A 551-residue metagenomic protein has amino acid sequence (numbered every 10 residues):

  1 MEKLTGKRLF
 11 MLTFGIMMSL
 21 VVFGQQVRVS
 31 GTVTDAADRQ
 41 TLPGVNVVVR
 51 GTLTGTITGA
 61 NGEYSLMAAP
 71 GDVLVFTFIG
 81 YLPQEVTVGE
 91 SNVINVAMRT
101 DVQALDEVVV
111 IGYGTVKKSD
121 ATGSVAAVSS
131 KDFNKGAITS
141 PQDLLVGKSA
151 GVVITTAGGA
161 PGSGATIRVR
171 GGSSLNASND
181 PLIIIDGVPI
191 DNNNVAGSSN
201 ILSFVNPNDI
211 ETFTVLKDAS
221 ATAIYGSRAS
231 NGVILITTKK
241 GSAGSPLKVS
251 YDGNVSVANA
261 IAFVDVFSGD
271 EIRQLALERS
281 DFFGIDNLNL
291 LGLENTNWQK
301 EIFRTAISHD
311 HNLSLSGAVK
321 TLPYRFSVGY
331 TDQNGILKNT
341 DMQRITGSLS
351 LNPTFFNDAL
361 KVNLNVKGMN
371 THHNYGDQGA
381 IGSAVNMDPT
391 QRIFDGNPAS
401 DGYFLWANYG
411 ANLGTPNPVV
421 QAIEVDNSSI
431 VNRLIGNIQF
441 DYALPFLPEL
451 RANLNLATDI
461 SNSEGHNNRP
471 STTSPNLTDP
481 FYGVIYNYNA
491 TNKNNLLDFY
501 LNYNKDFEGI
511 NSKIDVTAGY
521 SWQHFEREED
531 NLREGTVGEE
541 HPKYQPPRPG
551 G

Functional and structural regions predicted by a protein language model:
M1-F355, L360-M369, D377, I435-G436: Short, small/polar-rich motifs associated with maturation and membrane association, primarily at protein termini
A243-E294, I336-T340, T346-I435, N453-G551: Surface-exposed loop/interface segments of Gram-negative outer-membrane beta-barrel transport/assembly proteins
